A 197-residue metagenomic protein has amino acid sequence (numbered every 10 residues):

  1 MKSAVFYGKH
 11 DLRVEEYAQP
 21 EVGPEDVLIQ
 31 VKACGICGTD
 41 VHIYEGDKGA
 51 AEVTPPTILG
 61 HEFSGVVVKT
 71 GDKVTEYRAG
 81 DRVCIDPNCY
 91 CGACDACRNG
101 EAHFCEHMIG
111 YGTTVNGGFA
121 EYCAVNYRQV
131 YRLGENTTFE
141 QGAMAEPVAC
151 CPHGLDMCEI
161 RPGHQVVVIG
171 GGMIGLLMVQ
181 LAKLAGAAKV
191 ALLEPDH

Functional and structural regions predicted by a protein language model:
K2, D26-L28, Q165, K189: Residues that mark the start of a beta-strand
V5-E21, G38-K69, C84, A102-N116: N-terminal glycine-rich cofactor-binding segment
P20-C34, K48-D95, G134-N136: Glycine-rich beta-strand-centered segment in the early N-terminal region that forms part of a ligand/cofactor-binding
C37, E76-Y77, D86-Y131, E135: Cysteine-cluster motifs in flexible loop/terminal segments that predominantly coordinate metals
G46, D72, N99, E135 (+2 more regions): Short, conserved catalytic or interaction motifs in soluble domains
S64, V68, A102, Y127 (+3 more regions): Predominant activation on well-ordered alpha-helical scaffold segments within soluble catalytic domains
T137-H197: Mid-domain Rossmann-like dinucleotide-binding core that forms the NAD(H)/NADP(H) cofactor-binding site
